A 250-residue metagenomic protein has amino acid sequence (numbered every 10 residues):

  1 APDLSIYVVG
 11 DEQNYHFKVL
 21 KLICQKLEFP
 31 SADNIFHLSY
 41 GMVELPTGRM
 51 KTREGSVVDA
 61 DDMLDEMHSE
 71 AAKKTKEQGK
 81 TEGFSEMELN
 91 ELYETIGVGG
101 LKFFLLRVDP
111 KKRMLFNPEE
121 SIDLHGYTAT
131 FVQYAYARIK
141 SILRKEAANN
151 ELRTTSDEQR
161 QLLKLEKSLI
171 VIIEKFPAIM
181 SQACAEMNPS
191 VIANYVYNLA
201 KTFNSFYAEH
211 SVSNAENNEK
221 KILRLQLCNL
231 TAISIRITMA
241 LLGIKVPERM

Functional and structural regions predicted by a protein language model:
A1-M250: Non-catalytic interaction-recognition regions
